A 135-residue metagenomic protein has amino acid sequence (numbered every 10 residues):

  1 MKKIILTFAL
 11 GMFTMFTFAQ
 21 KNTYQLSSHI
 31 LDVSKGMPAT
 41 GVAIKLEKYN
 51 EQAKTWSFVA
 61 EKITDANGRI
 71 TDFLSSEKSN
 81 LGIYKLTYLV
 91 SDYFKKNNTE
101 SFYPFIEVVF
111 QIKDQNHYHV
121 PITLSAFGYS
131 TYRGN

Functional and structural regions predicted by a protein language model:
I4-T40, K48, T131, N135: Beta-strand-rich domain onsets/edges
Q25, G41-A43, I83, H117: Exposed beta-strand and adjacent loop surfaces of beta-rich binding modules that mediate intermolecular recognition
V33, E47-E51, S91-Y93, F127: Short coil/turn motifs at secondary-structure junctions
A43-V59: Short amphipathic beta-strand segments in non-cytosolic proteins
L46, N67, E77-S79: A short acidic/small-residue loop/turn micro-motif
K54-T71: Short, acidic Ser/Thr/Gly-rich low-complexity loop/linker segments typical of extracellular and cell-surface proteins
T71-I83: Short Pro-Gly-centered beta-turn/loop motif in secreted/extracellular proteins
L81-N135: Feature of secretome-associated and extracellular-like proteins
